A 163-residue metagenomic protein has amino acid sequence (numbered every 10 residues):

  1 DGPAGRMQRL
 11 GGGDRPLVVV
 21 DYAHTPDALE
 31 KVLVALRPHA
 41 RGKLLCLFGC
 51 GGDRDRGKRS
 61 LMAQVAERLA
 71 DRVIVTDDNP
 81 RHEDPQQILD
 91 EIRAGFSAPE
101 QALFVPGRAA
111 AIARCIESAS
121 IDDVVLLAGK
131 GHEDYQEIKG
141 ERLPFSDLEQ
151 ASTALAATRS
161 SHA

Functional and structural regions predicted by a protein language model:
D1-A163: ATP-dependent carboxylate-amine ligase
